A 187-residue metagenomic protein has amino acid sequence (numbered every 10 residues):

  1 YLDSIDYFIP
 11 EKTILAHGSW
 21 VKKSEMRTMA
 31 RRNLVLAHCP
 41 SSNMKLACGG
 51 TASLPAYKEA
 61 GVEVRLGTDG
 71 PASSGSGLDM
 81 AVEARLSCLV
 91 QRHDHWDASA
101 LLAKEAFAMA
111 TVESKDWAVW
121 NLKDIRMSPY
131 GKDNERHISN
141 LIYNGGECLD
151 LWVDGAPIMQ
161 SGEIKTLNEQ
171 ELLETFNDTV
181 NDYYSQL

Functional and structural regions predicted by a protein language model:
Y1-S74: Active-site core of metal-dependent hydrolases
I5-F8, L54-M127, I142-E147, L151 (+1 more regions): His/Asp/Glu-enriched, well-ordered alpha-helical/loop segment that forms or immediately abuts the divalent-metal
E25, R32, S53, S76 (+3 more regions): General structural feature for long, well-ordered alpha-helical segments within catalytic domains of soluble enzymes
K45-L46, S128, S161: Glycine/Thr-rich phosphate-binding loops of Rossmann-like dinucleotide-binding domains
K123-E135, S185-L187: Short, positively charged
I138-N140: Charged, elongated alpha-helical interaction scaffolds
G162-L187: Intein/HINT protein-splicing elements and their conserved insertion hotspots or analogous self-processing inserts
